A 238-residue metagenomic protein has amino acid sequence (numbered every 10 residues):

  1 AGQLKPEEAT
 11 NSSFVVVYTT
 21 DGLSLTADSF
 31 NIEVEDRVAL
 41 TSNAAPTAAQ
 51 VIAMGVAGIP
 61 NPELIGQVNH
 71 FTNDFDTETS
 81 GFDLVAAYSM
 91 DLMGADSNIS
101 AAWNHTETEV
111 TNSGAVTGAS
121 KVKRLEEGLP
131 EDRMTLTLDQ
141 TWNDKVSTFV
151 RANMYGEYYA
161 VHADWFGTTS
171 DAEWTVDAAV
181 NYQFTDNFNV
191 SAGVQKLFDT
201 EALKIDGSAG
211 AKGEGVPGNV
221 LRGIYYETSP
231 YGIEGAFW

Functional and structural regions predicted by a protein language model:
A1-E7, S12, S24-S29, E33: Solvent-exposed loop/turn elements at secondary-structure boundaries
G2-K5, F71-F75, K121-E127, W165-T169 (+1 more regions): Outer-membrane beta-barrel domain signature
E8-S12, E78-F82, P130-M134, A172-V176 (+1 more regions): Residues that define the transmembrane beta-barrel architecture of outer-membrane proteins
F14-Y18, L84-Y88, A101, L136-Q140 (+3 more regions): Residues on the lipid-exposed face of transmembrane beta-strands in outer-membrane beta-barrel proteins
G22-L25, G94-S97, D144-F149, Y182 (+1 more regions): Repeated loop/turn-to-beta-strand initiation elements of outer-membrane beta-barrel proteins
F30-H162: Gram-negative outer-membrane beta-barrel transporters
T169-S170, E201-W238: C-terminal beta-signal and terminal closure region of outer-membrane beta-barrel proteins
W174-E201, I205-G213: C-terminal structured "cap/appendage" subdomains that terminate the fold
